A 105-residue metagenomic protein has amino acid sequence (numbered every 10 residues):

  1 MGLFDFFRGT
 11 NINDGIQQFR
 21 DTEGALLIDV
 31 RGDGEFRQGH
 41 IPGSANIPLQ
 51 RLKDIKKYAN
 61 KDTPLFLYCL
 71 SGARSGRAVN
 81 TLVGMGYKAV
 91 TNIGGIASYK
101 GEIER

Functional and structural regions predicted by a protein language model:
G2-Q18, T22-L26, D33-P64, A73-R105: Rhodanese-like catalytic fold shared by cysteine-dependent sulfurtransferases and DSP/PTP-type phosphatases
Y68: Short, surface-exposed ligand- or partner-binding patches at beta-edge/loop junctions that are enriched in aromatics
